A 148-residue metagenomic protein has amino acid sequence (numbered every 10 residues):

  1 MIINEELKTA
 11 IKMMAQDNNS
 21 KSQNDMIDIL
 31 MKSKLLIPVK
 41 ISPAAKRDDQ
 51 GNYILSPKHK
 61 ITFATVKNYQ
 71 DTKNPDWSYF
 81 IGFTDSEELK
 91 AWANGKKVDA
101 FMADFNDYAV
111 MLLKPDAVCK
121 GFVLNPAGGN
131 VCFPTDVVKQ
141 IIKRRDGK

Functional and structural regions predicted by a protein language model:
M1-K148: An interfacial alpha-helical scaffold signature
